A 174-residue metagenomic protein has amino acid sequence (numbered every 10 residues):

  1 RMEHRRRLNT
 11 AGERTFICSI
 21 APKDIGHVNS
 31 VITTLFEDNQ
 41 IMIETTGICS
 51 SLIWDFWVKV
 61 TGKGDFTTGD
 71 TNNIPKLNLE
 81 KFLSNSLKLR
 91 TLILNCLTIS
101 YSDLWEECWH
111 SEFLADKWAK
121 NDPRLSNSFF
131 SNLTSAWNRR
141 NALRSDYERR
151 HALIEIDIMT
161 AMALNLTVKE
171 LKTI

Functional and structural regions predicted by a protein language model:
R1-I174: S-adenosyl-L-methionine
